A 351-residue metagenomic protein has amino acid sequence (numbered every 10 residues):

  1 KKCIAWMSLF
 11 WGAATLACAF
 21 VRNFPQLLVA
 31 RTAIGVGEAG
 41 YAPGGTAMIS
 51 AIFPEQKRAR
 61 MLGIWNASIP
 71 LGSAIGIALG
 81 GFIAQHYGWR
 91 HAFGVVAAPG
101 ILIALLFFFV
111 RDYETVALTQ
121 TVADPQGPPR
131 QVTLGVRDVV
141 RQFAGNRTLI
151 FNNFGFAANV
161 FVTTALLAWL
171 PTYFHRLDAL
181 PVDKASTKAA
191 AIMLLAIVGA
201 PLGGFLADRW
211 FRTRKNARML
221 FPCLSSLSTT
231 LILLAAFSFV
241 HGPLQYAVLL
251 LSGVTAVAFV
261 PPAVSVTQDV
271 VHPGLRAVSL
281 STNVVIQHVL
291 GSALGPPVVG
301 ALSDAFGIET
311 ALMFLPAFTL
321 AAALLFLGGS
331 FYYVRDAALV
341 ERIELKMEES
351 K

Functional and structural regions predicted by a protein language model:
K1-F24: Conserved MFS/SLC helix-loop-helix module at the cytosolic interface between two early adjacent transmembrane helices
F20-Q26, P54, G88, F239-V240: Helix-breaking motifs and short loop linkers at transmembrane-helix boundaries and internal kinks in secondary membrane
A30-L71: Cytoplasmic helix-loop-helix junction between adjacent transmembrane helices in 12-TM secondary transporters
W65-T115: Helix-loop-helix hairpin linking two adjacent transmembrane segments in secondary transporters
H91-F109, T310-G329: Symmetry-related core transmembrane helices of the 12-TM Major Facilitator Superfamily/SLC fold
T115-N153, L177, E348-S350: Juxtamembrane intracellular "pre-TM" segments in multi-pass secondary transporters
N146-P201, V257-V260, V264, G291-G295: Extracytoplasmic gate region of multi-pass secondary transporters
K215-A263: C-terminal transmembrane helical hairpin of 12-TM major facilitator-type secondary transporters
